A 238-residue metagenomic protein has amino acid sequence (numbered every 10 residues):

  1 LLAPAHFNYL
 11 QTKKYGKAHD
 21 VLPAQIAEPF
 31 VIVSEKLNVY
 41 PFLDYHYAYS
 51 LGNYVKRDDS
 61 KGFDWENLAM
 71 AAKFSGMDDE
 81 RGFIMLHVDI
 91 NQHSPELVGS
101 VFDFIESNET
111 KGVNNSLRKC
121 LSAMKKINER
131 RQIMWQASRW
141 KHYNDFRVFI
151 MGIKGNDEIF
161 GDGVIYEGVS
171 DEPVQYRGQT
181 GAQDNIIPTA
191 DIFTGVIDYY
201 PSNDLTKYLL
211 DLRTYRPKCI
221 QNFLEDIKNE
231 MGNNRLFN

Functional and structural regions predicted by a protein language model:
L1-N238: Surface-exposed peri-terminal alpha-helical interaction modules
